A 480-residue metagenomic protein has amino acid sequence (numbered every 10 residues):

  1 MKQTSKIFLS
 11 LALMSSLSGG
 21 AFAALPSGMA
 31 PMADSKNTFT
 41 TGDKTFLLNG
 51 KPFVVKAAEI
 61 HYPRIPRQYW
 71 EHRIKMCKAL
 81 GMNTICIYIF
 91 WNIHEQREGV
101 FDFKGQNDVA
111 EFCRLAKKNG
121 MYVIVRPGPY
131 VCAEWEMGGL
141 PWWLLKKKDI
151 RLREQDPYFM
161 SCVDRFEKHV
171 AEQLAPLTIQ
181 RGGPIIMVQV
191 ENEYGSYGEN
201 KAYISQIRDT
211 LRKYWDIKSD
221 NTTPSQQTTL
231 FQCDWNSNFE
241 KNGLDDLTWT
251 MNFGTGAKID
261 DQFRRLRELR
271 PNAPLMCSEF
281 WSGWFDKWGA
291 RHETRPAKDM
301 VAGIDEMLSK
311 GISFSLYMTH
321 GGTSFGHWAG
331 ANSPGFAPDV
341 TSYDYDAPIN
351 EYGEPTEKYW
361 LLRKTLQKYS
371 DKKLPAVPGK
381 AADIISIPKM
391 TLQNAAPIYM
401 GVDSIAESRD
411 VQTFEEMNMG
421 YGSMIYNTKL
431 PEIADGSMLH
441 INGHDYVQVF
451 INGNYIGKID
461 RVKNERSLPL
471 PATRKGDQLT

Functional and structural regions predicted by a protein language model:
A23-T84, R114: N-terminal carbohydrate-binding accessory modules
M29-P31, T38, L48, Q68-R73 (+3 more regions): Extended carbohydrate-recognition surfaces in non-catalytic/accessory domains of CAZymes and lectin-like proteins
W70-E136, R208-R212: Aromatic-lined substrate-binding rim segments of carbohydrate-active enzymes
G99-N107, K118, P129-E154, I204-D209 (+2 more regions): Aromatic- and acidic-residue-enriched segments that line the glycan-binding/catalytic groove of carbohydrate-active
F159-D245: Active-site neighborhood of glycoside hydrolase catalytic domains
Y214, G256-N350, E354: Catalytic-core region of carbohydrate-active enzymes that cleave or remodel glycosidic bonds
G436-F450, L479: Aromatic-lined ligand-binding clefts that engage carbohydrates, nucleic acids, or primary amines
F450-T480: Beta-strand-rich ligand-recognition modules
